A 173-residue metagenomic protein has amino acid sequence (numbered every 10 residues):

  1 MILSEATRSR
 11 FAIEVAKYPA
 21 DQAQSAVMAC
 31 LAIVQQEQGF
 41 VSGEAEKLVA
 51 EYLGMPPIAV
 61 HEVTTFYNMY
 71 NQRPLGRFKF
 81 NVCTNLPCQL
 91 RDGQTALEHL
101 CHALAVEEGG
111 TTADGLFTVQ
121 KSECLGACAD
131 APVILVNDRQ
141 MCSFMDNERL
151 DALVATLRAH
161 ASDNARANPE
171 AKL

Functional and structural regions predicted by a protein language model:
M1-L173: Signature of N-terminal electron-transfer/Fe-S-associated modules in redox systems
